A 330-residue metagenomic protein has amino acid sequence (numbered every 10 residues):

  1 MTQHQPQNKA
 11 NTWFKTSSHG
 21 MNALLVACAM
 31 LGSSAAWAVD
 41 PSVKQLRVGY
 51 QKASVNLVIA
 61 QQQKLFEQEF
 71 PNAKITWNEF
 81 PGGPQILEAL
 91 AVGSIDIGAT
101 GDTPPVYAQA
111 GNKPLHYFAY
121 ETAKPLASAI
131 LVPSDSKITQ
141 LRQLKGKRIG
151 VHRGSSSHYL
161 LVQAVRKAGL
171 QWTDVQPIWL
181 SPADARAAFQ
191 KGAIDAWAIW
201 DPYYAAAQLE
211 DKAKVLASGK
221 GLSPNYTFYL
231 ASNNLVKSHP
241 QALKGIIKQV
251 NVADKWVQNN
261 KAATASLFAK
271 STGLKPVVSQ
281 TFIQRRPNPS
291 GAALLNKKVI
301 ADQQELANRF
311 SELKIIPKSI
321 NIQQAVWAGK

Functional and structural regions predicted by a protein language model:
H4-L24: Bacterial N-terminal signal peptides that target proteins for export
N22-S33: Bacterial N-terminal signal peptides
S34-A38: Sec/Tat signal peptide C-region and signal peptidase I cleavage site
V39-A168, Q176-W179, D195-I199, G221-S223: Short, glycine-/small- and polar/acidic-enriched structural segments that line small-molecule recognition paths
L57, K124-I130, A213-K214, N225-Y229 (+2 more regions): Small-molecule pocket liners
T103, D174-I178, P182-K270: Pocket-lining segment of extracytoplasmic ligand-binding domains
K237-I315: Secondary-structure end/capping motifs
A307-K330: Conserved C-terminal helix/tail region of periplasmic/extracytoplasmic solute-binding proteins
